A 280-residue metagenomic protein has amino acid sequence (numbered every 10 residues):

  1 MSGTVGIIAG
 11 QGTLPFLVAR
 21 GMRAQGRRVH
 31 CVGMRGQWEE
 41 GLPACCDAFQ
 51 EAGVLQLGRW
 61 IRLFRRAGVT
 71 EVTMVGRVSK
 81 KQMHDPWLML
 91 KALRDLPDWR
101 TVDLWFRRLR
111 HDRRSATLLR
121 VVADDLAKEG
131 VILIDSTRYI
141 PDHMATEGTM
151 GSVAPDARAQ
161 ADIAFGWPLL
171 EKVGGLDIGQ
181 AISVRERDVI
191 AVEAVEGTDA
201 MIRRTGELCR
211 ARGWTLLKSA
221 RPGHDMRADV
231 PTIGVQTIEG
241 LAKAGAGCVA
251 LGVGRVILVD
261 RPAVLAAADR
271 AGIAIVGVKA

Functional and structural regions predicted by a protein language model:
M1-M34, L55: N-terminal basic/disordered segments at the start of proteins
M1-T4, Q25-R28, C46, A67-T70 (+6 more regions): Short coil/turn connectors at secondary-structure junctions
M1-V5, R23, G36-Q50, I61 (+4 more regions): N-terminal and secondary-structure boundary signal
I7-A9, H30-V32, M74-V75, L133-T137 (+4 more regions): General beta-strand structural signal in soluble alpha/beta enzymes
V18-R20, G41-A44, M83-L88, A145-G148 (+3 more regions): Short acidic, glycine/serine/threonine-rich loops at helix termini
M22-A24, G36, D112, A116 (+1 more regions): Conserved mixed alpha/beta catalytic, RNA-binding, or beta-rich assembly cores of soluble enzyme, regulatory
R35-R59, R66-A67, L93, W99-T101 (+1 more regions): Feature captures the catalytic cores and cofactor-binding loops of soluble hydro-lyases/lyases that act on carboxylate
L57-Y139: N-terminal glycine-rich phosphate/adenylate-binding segment common to multiple enzyme folds
